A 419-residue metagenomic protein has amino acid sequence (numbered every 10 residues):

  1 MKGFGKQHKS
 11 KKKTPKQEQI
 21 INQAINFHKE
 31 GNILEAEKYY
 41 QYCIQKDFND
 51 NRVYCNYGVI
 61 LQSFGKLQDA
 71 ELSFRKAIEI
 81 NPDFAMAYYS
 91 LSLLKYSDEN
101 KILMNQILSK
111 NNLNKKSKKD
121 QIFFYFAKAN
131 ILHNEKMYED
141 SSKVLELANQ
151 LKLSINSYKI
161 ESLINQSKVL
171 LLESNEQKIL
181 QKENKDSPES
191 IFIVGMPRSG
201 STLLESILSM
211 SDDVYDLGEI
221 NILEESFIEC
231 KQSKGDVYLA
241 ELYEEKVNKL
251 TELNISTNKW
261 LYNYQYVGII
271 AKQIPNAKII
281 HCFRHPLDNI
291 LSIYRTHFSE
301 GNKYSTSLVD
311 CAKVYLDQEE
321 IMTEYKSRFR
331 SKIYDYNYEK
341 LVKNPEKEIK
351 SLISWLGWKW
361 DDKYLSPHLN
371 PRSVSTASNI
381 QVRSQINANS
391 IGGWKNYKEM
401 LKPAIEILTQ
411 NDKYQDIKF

Functional and structural regions predicted by a protein language model:
M1-L250, F419: Alpha-helical solenoid repeat scaffolds of the TPR/TPR-like class and their adjacent stem/linker regions that mediate
F64, S211-L217, N221-D236, L250-K413: PAPS-dependent sulfotransferase catalytic domain
Y304, K418-F419: Flexible, Gly/Pro-enriched loop and linker segments at secondary-structure and domain junctions
